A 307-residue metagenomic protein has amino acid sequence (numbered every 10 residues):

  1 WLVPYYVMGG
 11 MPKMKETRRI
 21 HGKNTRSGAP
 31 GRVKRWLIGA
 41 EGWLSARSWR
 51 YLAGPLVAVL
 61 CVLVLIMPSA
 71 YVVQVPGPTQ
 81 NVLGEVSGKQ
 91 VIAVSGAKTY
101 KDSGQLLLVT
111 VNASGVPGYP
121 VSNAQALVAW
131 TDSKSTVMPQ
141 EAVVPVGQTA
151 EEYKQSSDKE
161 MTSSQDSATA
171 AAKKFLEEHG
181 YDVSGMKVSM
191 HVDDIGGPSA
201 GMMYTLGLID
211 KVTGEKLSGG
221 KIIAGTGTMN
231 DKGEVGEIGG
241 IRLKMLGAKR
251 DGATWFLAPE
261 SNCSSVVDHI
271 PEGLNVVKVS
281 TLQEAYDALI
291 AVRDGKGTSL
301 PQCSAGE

Functional and structural regions predicted by a protein language model:
Y6-E307: Peripheral, non-AAA+ core regions of ATP-driven protein-machinery
